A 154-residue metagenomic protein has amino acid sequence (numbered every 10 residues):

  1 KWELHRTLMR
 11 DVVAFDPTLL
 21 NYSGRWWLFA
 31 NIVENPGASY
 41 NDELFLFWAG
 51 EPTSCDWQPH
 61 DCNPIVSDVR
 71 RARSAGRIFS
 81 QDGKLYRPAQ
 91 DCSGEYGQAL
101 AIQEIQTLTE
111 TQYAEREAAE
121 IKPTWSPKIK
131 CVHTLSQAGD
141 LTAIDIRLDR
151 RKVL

Functional and structural regions predicted by a protein language model:
K1-L154: Carbohydrate-active catalytic/glycan-binding domains of CAZyme proteins, especially the secreted or lumenal ectodomains
